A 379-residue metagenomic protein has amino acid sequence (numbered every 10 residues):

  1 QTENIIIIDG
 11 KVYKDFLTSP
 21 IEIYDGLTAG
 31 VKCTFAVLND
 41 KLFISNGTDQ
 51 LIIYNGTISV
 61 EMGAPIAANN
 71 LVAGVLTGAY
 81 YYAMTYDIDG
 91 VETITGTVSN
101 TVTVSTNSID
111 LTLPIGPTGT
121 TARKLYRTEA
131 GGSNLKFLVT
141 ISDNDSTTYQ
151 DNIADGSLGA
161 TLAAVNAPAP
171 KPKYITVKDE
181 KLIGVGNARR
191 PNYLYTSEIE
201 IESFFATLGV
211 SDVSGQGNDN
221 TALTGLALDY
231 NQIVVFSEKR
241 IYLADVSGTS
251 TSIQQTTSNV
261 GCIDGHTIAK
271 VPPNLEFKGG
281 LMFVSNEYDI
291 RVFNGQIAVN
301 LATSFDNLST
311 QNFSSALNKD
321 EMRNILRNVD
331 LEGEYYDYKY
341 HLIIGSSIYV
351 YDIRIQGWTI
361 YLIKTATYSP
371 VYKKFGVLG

Functional and structural regions predicted by a protein language model:
Q1-I21, Q50-I53, D87-I94, A167-L243 (+1 more regions): N-terminal beta-propeller domains
E3-N4, I53, G78-M84, F137-I141 (+4 more regions): A general secondary-structure boundary signal
N4-I7, F43-I44, I109-T112, K136-L138 (+4 more regions): Short, hydrophobic/proline-enriched secondary-structure or compact coil segments at domain edges
I5-I6, V12, P20-I23, F35 (+9 more regions): Hydrophobic beta-strand residues in large extracellular and virion-surface proteins
I7-I8, T118-T121, E287, G345: A short, compositionally biased
V12-Y13, Q50, G131-S133, R190 (+4 more regions): Surface-exposed, flexible loop/turn segments at secondary-structure boundaries
F16-R190, Y195, I201-V210, D306: Disordered, low-complexity "stalk" and linker segments at domain junctions of extracellular and cell-surface proteins
F35, D40-K41, K181, D219-G379: Beta-sheet-dominated scaffold domains
